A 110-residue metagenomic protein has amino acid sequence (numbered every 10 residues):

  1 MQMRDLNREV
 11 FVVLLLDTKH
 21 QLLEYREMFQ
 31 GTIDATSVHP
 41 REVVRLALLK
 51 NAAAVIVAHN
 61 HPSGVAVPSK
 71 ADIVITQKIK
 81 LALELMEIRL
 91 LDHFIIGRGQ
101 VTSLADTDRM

Functional and structural regions predicted by a protein language model:
M1, L15, K19, F29-M110: Active-site-proximal loop/helix of nucleotide/amide-processing enzymes and allied scaffolds
R4-N7: Short loop/turn motifs at secondary-structure junctions and domain boundaries
V10-V13: Short glycine-rich loop/turn motifs
L23: Glycine-rich phosphate/pyrophosphate-binding loop shared by adenosine-nucleotide-utilizing enzymes
